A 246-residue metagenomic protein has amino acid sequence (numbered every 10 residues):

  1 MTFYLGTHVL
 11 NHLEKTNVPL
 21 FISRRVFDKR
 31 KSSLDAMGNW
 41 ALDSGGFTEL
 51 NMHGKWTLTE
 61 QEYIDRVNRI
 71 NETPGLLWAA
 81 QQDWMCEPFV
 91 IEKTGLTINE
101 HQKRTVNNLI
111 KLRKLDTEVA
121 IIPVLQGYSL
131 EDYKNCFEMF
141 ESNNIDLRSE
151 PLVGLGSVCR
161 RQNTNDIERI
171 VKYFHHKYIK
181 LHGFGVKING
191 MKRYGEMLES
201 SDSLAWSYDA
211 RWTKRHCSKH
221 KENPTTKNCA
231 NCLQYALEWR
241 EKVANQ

Functional and structural regions predicted by a protein language model:
M1-K15, G45, N68, A80 (+5 more regions): Alpha/beta catalytic cores of nucleotide-metabolism and tRNA/nucleoside-modifying enzymes
M1-N108: Non-catalytic, usually N-terminal nucleic-acid engagement modules in DNA/RNA processing proteins
S23, S32-S33, S44, S129 (+6 more regions): Generic serine detector
N68-S201: Eukaryote-skewed repeat-based solenoidal scaffolds used as protein-protein interaction platforms, primarily
